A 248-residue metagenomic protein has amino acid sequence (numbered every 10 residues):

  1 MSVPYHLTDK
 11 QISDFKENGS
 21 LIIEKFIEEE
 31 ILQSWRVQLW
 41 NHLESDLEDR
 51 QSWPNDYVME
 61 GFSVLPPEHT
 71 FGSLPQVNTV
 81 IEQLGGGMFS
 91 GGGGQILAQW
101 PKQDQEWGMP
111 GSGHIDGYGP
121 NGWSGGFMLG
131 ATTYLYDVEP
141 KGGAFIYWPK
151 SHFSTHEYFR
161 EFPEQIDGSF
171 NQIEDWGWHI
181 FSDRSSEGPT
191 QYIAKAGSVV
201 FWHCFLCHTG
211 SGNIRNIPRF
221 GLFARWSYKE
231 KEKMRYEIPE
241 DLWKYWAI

Functional and structural regions predicted by a protein language model:
M1-E17, I23-G122, A247: Non-heme Fe(II)-dependent double-stranded beta-helix
S20-I22, G130-Y134, P189-Q191, V199-F201 (+1 more regions): Conserved hydrophobic/aromatic beta-strand scaffold that supports enzyme active sites
S45, R50, E157-E161, A196-F201 (+1 more regions): Non-heme Fe(II)/2-oxoglutarate
A98, I115-G117, T133-D137, P149: Short, structured patches in soluble enzyme cores that scaffold and shape functional sites
Q99-P101, W148-T155, R225-K231: Short edge-strand/loop segments of extracellular domains
H114-M128, E187-G188, A194, I217: A short beta-loop-beta micro-motif enriched in histidine and acidic residues
N121-P140, I193-A196, R225-Y228: Short, conserved beta-strand element in jelly-roll/cupin
V138-C207: Double-stranded beta-helix
